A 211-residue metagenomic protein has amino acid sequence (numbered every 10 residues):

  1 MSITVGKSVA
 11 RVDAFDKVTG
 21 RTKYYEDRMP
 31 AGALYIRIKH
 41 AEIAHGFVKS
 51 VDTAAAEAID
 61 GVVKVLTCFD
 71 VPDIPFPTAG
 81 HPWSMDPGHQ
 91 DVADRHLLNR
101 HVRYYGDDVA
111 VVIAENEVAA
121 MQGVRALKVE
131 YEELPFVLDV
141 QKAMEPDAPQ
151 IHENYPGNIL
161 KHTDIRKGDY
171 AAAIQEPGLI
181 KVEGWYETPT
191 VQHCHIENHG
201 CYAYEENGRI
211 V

Functional and structural regions predicted by a protein language model:
M1-P156, G184: Flexible, low-hydrophobicity surface segments
F15-R21, D164, P189-H195: Short acidic/polar alpha-helix capping motifs at helix-coil junctions
K23, K167-D169: A short, compositionally biased domain-edge/stem linker segment
A54, I165-K167, C201: Short intrinsically disordered coil segments
Y170-V211: Conserved beta-alpha junction segments in alpha/beta enzyme cores
